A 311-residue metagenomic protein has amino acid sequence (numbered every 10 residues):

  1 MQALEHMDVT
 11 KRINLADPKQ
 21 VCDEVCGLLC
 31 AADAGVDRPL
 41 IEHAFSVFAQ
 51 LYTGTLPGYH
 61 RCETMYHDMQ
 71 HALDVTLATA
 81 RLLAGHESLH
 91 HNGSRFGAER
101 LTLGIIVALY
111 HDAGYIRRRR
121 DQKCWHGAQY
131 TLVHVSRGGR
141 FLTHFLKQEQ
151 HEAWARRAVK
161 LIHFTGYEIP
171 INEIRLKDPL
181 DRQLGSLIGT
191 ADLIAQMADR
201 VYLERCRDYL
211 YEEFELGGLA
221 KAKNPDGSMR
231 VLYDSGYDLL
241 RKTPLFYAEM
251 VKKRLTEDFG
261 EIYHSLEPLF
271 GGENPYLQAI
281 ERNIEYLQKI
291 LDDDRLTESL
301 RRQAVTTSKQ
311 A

Functional and structural regions predicted by a protein language model:
M1-A34, R81-T102, Y110, G114 (+2 more regions): Divalent metal-dependent phosphate-bond-processing catalytic cores, especially two-metal-ion Mg2+/Mn2+ enzymes that act
D33-V36, L40, T64-H67, P179: Non-transmembrane, amphipathic alpha-helical segments
A44-T55, G104-A108, A158-G166, L187-A191: Short alpha-helical scaffolding segments that buttress acidic/His motifs in well-ordered protein cores
A49-A78, R120-A128: Active-site flanking loop/helix segments enriched in acidic
Y59-T64, H90-S94, I116-T131, L142-F145: Short acidic, glycine/Ser/Thr-rich loop/turn "cap" segments at secondary-structure junctions
H67, H71, H111, H134: Histidine-centered active-site/metal-ligand motif
A72, T79, V133-N172, G227-R230: Histidine- and acidic-residue-rich, metal-dependent catalytic cores
V75, T102-K123, G138, V159-E168: His-Asp-centered metal-binding catalytic motifs of divalent-metal-dependent phosphohydrolases/nucleases
